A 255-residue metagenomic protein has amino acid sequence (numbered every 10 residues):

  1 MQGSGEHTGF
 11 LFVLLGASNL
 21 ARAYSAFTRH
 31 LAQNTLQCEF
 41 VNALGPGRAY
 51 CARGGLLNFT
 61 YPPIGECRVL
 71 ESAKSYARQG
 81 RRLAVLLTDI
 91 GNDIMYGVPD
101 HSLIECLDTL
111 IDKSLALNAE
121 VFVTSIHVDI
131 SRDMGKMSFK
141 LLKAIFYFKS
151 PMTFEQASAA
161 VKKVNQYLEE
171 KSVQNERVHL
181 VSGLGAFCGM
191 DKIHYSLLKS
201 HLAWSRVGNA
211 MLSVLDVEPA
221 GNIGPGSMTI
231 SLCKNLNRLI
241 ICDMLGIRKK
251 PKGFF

Functional and structural regions predicted by a protein language model:
M1-H7, S75-R78: Short boundary motifs at domain starts and secondary-structure transition points
E6-F10, K192-I193, L197-F255: Conserved catalytic region of serine esterases and O-acyltransferases that act on ester linkages in lipids
L11-E105: Conserved SGNH/GDSL esterase-like catalytic core that processes O-acyl groups on lipids and polysaccharides
S25-F27, D133-M137, I193: Short aromatic-enriched loop/helix-cap "lid" or pocket-rim segments at secondary-structure transitions that line
P62-A73, P99-I111, A157-Y167, S200-R206: Well-ordered, non-membrane alpha-helical segments in soluble/globular domains
L87-M95, K113-A157, L184-A186: Active-site segments of SGNH/GDSL-like serine hydrolases that catalyze O-acetyl group transfer/hydrolysis on lipids
S125-V128, V178-I193, N222-G226: Acidic carboxylate-rich catalytic motifs and surrounding loops in phosphoryl-/glycosyl-chemistry enzymes
M134-S182, S200, W204-N209, S213: Substrate-gating cap/lid alpha-helix
